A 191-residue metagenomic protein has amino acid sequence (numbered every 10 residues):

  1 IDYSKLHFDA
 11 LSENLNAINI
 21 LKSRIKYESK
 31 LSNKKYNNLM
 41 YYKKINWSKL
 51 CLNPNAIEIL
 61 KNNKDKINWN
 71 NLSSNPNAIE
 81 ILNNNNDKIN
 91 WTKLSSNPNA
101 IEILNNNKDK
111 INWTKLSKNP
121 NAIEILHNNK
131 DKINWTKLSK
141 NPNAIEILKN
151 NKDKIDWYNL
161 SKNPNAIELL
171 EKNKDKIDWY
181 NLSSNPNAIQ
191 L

Functional and structural regions predicted by a protein language model:
I1-L191: Alpha-helical scaffold segments
